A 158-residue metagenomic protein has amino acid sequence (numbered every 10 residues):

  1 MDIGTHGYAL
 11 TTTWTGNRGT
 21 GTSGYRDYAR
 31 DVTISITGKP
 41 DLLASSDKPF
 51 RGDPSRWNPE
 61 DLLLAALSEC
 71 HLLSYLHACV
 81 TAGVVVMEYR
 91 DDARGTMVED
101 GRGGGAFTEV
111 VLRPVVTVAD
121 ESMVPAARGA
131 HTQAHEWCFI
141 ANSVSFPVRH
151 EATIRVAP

Functional and structural regions predicted by a protein language model:
M1-A65, L73-P158: Extended beta-strand/beta-hairpin segments
